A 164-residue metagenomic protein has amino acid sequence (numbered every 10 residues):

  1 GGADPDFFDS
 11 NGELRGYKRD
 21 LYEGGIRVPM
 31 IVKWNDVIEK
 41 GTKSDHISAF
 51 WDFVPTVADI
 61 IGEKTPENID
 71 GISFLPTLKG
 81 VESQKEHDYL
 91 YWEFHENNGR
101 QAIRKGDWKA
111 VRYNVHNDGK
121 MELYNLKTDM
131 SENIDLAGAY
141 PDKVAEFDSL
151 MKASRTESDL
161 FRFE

Functional and structural regions predicted by a protein language model:
A3-E23, I38-T42, H46-E122, L126 (+1 more regions): C-terminal cap/loop subdomain of S1 sulfatases and analogous C-terminal strand-loop tails that border
M30-V32: Short glycine- and hydrophobic/aromatic-rich loop-to-beta-strand nucleating segment in the catalytic cores
D129: Intrinsically disordered, low-complexity polar regions and short flexible loop motifs
I134-D142: Active-site-proximal N-terminal segment of extracellular/periplasmic enzymes that hydrolyze or transfer
A145, E164: Substrate-binding clefts and catalytic carboxylate motifs of secreted carbohydrate-active enzymes
